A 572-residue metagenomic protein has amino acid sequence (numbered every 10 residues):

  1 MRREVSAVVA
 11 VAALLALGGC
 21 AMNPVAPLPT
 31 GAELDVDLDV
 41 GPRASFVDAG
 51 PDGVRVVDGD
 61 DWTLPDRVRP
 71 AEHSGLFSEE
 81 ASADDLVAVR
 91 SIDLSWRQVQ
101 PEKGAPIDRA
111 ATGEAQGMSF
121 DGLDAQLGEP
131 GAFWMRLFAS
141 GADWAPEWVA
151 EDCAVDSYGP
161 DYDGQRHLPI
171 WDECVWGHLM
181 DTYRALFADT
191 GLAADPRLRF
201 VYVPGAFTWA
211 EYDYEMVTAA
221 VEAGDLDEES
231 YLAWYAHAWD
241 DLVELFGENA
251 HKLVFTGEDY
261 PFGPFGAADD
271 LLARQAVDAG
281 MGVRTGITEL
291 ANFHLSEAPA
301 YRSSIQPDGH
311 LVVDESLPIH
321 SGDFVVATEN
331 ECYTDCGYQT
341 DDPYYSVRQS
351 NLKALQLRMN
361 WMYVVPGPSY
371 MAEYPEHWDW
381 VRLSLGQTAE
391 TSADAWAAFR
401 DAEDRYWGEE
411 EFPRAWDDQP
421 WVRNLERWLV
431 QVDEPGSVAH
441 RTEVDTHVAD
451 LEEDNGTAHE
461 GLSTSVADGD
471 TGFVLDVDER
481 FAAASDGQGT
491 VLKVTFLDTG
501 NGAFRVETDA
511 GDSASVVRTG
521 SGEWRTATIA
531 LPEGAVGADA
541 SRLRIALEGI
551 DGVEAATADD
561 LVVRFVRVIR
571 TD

Functional and structural regions predicted by a protein language model:
L17-G19: C-terminal motif of bacterial Sec signal peptides marking the signal peptidase cleavage site
G31-S95: Boundary/entry segment of secreted carbohydrate-active catalytic domains
D84-D161, H178, F187, G191 (+1 more regions): Aromatic-lined substrate-binding rim segments of carbohydrate-active enzymes
W134, A279-E426: Substrate-binding cleft of secreted/luminal carbohydrate-active enzymes
G164, G511-D539: Extracellular carbohydrate recognition and processing domains and analogous Trp-centered ligand-binding platforms
Y202-H320: Substrate-binding cleft/loops of secretory-pathway carbohydrate-active enzymes
R400-A483, D560-R567: Glycan-recognition and processing domains
T526-V563: Extracellular beta-strand ligand-recognition surfaces/modules
